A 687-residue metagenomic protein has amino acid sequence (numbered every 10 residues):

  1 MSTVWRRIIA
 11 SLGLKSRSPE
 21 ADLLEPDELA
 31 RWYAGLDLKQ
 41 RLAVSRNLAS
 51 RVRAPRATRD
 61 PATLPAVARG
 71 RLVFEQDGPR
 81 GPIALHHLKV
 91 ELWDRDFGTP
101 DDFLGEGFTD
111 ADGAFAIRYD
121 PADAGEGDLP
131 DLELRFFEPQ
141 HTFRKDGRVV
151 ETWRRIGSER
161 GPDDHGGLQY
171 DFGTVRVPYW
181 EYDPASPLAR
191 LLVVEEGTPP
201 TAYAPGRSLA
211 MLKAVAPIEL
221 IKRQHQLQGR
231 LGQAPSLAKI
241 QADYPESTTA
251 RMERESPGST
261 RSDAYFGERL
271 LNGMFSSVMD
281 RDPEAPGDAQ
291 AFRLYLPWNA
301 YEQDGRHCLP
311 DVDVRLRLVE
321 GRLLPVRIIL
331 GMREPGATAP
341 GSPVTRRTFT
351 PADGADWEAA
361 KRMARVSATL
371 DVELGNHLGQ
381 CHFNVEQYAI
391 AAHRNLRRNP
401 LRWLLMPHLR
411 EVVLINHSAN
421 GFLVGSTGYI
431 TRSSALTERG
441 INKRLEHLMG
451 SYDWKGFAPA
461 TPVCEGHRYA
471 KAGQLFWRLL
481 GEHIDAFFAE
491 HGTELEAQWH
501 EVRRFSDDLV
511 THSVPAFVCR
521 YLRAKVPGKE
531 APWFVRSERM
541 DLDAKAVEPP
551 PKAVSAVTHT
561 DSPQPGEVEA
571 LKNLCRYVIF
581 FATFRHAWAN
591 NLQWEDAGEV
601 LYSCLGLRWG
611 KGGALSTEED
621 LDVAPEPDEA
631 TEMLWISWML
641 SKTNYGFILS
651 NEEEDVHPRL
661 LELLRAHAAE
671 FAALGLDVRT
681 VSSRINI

Functional and structural regions predicted by a protein language model:
S2-I83, L88, T99, D123-A250: Feature of secretome-associated and extracellular-like proteins
P55, L64-A66, A114-D123, A289-A300: Charged, amphipathic alpha-helical segments
A66, L72-D77, W93, T109 (+1 more regions): Hydrophobic alpha-helical segments, especially N-terminal targeting/anchoring helices
G70, V90-L92, G113-I117, L134 (+2 more regions): Structural signal for hydrophobic/aromatic residues that build the beta-strand cores of folded beta-sheet domains
G98-R118: Short, acidic Ser/Thr/Gly-rich low-complexity loop/linker segments typical of extracellular and cell-surface proteins
L191-I687: Long, compositionally biased charged/polar stretches
